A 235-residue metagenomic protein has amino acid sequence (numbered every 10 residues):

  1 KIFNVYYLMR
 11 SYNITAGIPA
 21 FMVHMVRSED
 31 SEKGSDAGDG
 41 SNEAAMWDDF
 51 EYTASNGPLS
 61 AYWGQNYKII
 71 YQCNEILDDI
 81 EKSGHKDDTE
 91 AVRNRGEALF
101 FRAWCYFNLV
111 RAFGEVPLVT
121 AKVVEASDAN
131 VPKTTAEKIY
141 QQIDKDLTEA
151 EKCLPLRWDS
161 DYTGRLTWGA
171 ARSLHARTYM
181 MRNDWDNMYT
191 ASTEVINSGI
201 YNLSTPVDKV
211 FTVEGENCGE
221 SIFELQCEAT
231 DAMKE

Functional and structural regions predicted by a protein language model:
K1-E43, V116, Y140, D144 (+2 more regions): An aromatic- and glycine-enriched ligand-binding surface/loop that stacks and positions planar moieties
N4-N13, A37-F113, D128-K138, L147-S160: Conserved, well-structured interaction surfaces
D48, V119, E224: Residue-level detector of conserved, well-ordered beta-strand and adjacent loop positions that form binding/recognition
P58, V123-V124, P155-Y162, L225-E235: A broadly tuned preference for mixed-charge, low-complexity surface segments
F113-V119: Short, flexible active-site-proximal loops enriched in glycine and acidic residues
V119-A126, G169-A170: Short, conserved phosphate-binding/catalytic loop or strand-edge motifs used in phosphoryl-/nucleotidyl-transfer
S127-D128, G199: A short local loop/turn or secondary-structure capping micro-motif enriched for an aromatic residue
